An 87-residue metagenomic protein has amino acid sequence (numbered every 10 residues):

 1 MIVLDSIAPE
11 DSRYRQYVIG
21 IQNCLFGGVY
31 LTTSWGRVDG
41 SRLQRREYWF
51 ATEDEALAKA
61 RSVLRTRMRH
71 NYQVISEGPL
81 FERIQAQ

Functional and structural regions predicted by a protein language model:
M1, D5-E10, R37-V38, R42 (+4 more regions): Generic detector of bulky aromatic hydrophobic side chains
M1-Y30: Short N-terminal "domain-start" leader segments that mark the transition from disordered tails or signal peptides into
I19-E47, R61, Q73, P79: Short aromatic-glycine-(Arg/Gly/Cys) micro-motifs in beta-strand/loop hairpins
Q22, E53-E55, E77, A86: Short linear sequence elements within intrinsically disordered, low-complexity coil regions
R42, A51-N71: A short, charged, amphipathic alpha-helix used as a generic interaction element across diverse proteins
T66-Q87: Short, mixed-charge low-complexity intrinsically disordered segments
